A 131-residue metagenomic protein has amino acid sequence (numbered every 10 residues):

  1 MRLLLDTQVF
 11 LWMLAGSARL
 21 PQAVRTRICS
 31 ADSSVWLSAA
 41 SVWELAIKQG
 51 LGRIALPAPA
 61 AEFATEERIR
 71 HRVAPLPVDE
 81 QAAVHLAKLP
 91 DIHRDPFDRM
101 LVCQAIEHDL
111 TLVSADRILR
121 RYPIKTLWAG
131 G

Functional and structural regions predicted by a protein language model:
M1-S38, L51-E66, H108, R117-R121 (+1 more regions): Short, well-structured N-terminal submotif of metal-dependent ribonuclease cores
T7-Q8, L45, L86, A105: Generic structural signal for small/hydrophobic residues in well-ordered secondary structure, especially within
I54-A61, I69-I118, A129-G131: Active-site neighborhoods of divalent-metal-dependent phosphate/nucleic-acid chemistry enzymes
